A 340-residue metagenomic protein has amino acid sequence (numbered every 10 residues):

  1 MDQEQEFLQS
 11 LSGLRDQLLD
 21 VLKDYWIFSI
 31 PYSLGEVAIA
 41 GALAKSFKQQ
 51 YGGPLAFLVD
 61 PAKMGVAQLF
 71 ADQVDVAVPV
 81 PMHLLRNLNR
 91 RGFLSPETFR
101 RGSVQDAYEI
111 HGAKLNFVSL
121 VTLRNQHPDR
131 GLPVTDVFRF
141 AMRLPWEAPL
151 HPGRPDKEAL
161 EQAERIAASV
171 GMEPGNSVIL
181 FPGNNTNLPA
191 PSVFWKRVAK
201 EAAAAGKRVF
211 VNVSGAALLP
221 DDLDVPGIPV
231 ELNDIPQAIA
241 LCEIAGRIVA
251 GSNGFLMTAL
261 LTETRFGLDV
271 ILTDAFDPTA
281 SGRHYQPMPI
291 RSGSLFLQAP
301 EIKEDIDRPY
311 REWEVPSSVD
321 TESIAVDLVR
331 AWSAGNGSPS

Functional and structural regions predicted by a protein language model:
D2-D129, Q237-R247, F255-T258: Active-site and donor-binding regions of nucleotide-sugar-utilizing enzymes
I27-F28, A56-F57, L180, V211 (+1 more regions): Structural beta-sheet core signal
V37-Q50, N185-N212, W313: Conserved catalytic-core segment of nucleotide-activated headgroup transferases in glycan assembly
G65, A190-F276: Donor-binding and catalytic core of enzymes assembling or modifying cell-surface/extracellular glycoconjugates
F70-V80, L219-L232, H284-A299, D307-W313: Active-site regions of enzymes building and remodeling cell-envelope glycoconjugates
V80-R101, N125, P155-L160, L218 (+3 more regions): A short acidic, often aromatic-flanked loop/helix-cap motif at beta-alpha or helix-coil junctions that lines enzyme
N116-P189: Mid-sequence helix-capping/hinge segment at a functional interface
L260-S340: Nucleotide-sugar donor-binding patch of glycosyltransferase catalytic domains
